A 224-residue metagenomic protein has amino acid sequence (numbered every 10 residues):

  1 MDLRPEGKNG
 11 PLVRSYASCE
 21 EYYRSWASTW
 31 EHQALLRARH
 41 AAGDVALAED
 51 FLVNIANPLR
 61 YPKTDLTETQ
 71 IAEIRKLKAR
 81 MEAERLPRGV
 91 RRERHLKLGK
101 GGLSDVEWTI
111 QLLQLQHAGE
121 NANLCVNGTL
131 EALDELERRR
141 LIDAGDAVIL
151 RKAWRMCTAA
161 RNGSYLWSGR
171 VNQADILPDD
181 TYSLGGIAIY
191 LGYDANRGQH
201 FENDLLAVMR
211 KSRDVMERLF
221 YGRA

Functional and structural regions predicted by a protein language model:
M1-A224: A nucleotide- and high-energy phosphate-metabolite-utilizing enzyme signature
